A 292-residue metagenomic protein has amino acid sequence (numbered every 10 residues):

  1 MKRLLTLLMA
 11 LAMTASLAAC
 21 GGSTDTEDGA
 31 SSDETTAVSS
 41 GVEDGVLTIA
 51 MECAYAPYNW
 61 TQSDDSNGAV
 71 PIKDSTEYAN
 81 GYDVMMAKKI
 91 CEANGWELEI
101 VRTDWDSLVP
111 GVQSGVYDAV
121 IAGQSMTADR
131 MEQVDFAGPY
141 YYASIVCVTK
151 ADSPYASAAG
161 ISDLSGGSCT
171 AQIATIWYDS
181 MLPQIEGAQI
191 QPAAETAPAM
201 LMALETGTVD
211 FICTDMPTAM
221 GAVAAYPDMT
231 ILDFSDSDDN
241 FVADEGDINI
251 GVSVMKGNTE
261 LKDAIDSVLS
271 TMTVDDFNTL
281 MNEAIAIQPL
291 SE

Functional and structural regions predicted by a protein language model:
M1-M9: Positively charged n-region of N-terminal signal peptides that target proteins for export
A15-A19: C-terminal motif of bacterial Sec signal peptides marking the signal peptidase cleavage site
G22, D44, I176-A193, I231 (+1 more regions): Ligand-binding clefts/hinges and TM-proximal coupling segments of bilobed small-molecule sensing domains
D28, D33-G123: Extracytoplasmic small-molecule ligand-binding "clamshell" domains of the periplasmic binding protein/Venus flytrap
C53-A56, T76-E92, Q124, V146-L201 (+1 more regions): Bilobed "Venus flytrap"/periplasmic-binding protein-like clamshell domains and structurally analogous long
E92, E97-D163, S237, F241-E245: Acidic, polar ligand-binding/catalytic clefts
S107, A122-Q133, D179-P183, E205-T206 (+1 more regions): A ligand-binding cleft/hinge motif common to bilobed small-molecule-binding domains
Y142-A151, A225-D266, I287-E292: Periplasmic-binding protein-like
